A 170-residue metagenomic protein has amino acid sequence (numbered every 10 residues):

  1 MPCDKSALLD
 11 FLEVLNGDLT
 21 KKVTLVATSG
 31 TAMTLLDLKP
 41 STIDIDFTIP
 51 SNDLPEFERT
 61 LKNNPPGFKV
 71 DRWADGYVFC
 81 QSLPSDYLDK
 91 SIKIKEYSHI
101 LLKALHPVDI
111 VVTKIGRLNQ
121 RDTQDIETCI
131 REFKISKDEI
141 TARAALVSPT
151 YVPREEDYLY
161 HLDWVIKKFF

Functional and structural regions predicted by a protein language model:
M1-F170: Compositionally biased terminal segments of proteins
